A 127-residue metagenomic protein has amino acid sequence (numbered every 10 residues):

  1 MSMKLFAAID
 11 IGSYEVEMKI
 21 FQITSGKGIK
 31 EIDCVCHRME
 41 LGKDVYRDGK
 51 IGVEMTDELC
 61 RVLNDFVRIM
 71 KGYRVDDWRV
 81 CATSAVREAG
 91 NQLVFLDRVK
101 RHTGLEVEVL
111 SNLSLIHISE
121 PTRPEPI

Functional and structural regions predicted by a protein language model:
F6-D10: Short glycine-aspartate micro-motif
Y14-V53: Short glycine-rich, Thr/Ser-proximal phosphate-binding strand/loop in the N-terminal lobe of ATP-dependent enzymes
I23-K27, F95-H102: A glycine- and small-aliphatic-rich helix-loop capping segment at beta-alpha/alpha-beta transitions that lines
D57-I69: Short, well-ordered amphipathic alpha-helical segments that serve as non-catalytic structural scaffolds within diverse
V67-R98: Short beta-strand-loop/turn "lid" adjacent to the catalytic site in phosphate-handling enzymes
T83, T103, T122-R123: Ser/Thr-centric signal marking residues that sit in or immediately flank functional binding/regulatory motifs
G104-L115: A short, structured active-site edge motif that brings together acidic residues
I116-I127: Single conserved hydrophobic/aromatic residue that forms the stacking wall/gate of nucleotide- or nucleobase-binding
